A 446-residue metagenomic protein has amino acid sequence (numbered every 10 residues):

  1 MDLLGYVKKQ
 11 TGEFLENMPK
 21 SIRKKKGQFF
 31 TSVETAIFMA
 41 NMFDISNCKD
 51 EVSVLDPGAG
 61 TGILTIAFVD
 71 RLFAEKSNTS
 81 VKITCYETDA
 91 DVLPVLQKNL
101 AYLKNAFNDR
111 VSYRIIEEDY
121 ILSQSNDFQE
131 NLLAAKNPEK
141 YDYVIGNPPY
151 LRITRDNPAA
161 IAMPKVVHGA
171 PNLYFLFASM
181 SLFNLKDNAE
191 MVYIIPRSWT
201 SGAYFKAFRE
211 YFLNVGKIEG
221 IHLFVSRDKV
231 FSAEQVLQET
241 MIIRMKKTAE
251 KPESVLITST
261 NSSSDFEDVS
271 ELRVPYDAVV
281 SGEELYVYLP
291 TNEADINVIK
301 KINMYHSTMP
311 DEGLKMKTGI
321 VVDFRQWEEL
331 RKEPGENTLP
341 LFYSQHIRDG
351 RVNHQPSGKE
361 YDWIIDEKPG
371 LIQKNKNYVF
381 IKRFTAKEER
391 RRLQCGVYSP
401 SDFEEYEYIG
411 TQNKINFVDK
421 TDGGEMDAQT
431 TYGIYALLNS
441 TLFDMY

Functional and structural regions predicted by a protein language model:
M1-C48: S-adenosyl-L-methionine
K24-K25, F29-F38, A59-I66, S80 (+3 more regions): Signature of N6-adenine DNA methyltransferases within the class I
D50-G60: Conserved class I S-adenosyl-L-methionine
V52, D142, Y378: Conserved acidic residues
R71-K82: Conserved S-adenosyl-L-methionine
L96-R110: Short, conserved SAM-binding/catalytic segment of Class I S-adenosyl-L-methionine-dependent methyltransferases
R110-D119: Conserved SAM-binding strand-loop segment of SAM-dependent methyltransferases
N297-Y446: Polybasic, glycine- and aromatic-enriched phosphate-binding surface used to engage nucleic acids
